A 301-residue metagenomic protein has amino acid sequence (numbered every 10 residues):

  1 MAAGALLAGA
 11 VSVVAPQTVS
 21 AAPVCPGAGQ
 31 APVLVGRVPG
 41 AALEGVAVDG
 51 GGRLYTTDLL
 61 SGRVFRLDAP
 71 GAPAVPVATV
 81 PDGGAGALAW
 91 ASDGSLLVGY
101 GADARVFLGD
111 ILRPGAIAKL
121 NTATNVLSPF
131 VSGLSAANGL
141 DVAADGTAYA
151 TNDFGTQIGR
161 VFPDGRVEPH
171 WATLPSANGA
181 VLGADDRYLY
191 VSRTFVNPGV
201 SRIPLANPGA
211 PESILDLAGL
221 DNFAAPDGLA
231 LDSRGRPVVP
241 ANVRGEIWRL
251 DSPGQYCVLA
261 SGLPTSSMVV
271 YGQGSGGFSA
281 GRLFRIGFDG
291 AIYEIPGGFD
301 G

Functional and structural regions predicted by a protein language model:
M1-A21: Secretory targeting and sorting signals
V19-V35: N-terminal low-complexity, Pro/Thr/Ser-rich intrinsically disordered segments that act as propeptides or flexible
Q30-R37, A72-T79, N125-V131, R166-A172 (+2 more regions): A short beta-strand motif characteristic of beta-propeller blades
G36-R53, V80-R105, I111-A116, V131-Y149 (+6 more regions): Beta-rich, blade/repeat-based domains predominating in secreted/periplasmic proteins but also intracellular
T56-T79: Beta-propeller domains
R63-R66, G115-A118, Q157-R160, G199-S201 (+2 more regions): A short loop-to-beta-strand structural motif that recurs across blades of beta-propeller domains
L67-A72, L120-N125, V161-R166, P204-G209 (+2 more regions): Short loop/turn segments that connect beta-strands within beta-propeller blades
P198-S261: Glycine/small-residue-rich hydrophobic helix-like segments
